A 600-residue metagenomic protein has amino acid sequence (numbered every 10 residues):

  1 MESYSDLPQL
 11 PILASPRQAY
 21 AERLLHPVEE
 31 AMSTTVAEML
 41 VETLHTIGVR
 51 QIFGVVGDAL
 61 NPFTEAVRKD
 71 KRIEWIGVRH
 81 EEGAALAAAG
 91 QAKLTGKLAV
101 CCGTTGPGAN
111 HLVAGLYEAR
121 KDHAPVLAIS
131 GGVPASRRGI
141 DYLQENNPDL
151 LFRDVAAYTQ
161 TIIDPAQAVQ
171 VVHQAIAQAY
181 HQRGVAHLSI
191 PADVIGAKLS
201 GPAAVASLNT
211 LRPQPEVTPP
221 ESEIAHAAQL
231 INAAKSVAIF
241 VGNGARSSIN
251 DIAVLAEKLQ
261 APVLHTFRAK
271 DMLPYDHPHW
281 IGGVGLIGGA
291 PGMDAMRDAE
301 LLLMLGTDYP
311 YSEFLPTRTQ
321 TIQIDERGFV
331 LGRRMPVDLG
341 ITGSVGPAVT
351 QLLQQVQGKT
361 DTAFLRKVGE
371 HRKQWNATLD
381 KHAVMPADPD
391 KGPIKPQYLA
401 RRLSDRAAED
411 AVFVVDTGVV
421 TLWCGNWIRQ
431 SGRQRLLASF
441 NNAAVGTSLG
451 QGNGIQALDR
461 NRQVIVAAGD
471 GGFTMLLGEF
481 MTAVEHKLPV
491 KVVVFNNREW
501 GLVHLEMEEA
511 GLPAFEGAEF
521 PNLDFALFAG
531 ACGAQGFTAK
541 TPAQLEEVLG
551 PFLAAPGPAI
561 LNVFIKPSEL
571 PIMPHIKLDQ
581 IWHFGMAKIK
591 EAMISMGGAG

Functional and structural regions predicted by a protein language model:
V28-M32, A166, P202, Q229 (+6 more regions): Phosphate/pyrophosphate-binding active-site segments
A37-L40, H45, D58, F63-V67 (+1 more regions): Active-site diphosphate/adenylate-binding microenvironment
M39-V49, G90-G96, R120, Q178-Q182 (+6 more regions): Glycine-rich phosphate/diphosphate-binding loops that line cofactor/substrate pockets in enzymes
N61-A135, D298-L301, D308-P310, L422-W500: Thiamine diphosphate
K93, N243-E326, S431-N461, T474-G478 (+2 more regions): Glycine-rich, anion-gripping cofactor-binding loops and their flanking helix/strand elements in enzyme active sites
S130-V171, I190, P215, A269-H371 (+1 more regions): Glycine-rich, acidic loop regions that bind phosphate or pyrophosphate groups
D141-Q144, L286, G332-T342, G346-L352 (+2 more regions): Thiamine diphosphate
N146, Q174, Q178-A233, A383-V384: Conformationally flexible catalytic loops at phosphate/diphosphate-handling active centers
